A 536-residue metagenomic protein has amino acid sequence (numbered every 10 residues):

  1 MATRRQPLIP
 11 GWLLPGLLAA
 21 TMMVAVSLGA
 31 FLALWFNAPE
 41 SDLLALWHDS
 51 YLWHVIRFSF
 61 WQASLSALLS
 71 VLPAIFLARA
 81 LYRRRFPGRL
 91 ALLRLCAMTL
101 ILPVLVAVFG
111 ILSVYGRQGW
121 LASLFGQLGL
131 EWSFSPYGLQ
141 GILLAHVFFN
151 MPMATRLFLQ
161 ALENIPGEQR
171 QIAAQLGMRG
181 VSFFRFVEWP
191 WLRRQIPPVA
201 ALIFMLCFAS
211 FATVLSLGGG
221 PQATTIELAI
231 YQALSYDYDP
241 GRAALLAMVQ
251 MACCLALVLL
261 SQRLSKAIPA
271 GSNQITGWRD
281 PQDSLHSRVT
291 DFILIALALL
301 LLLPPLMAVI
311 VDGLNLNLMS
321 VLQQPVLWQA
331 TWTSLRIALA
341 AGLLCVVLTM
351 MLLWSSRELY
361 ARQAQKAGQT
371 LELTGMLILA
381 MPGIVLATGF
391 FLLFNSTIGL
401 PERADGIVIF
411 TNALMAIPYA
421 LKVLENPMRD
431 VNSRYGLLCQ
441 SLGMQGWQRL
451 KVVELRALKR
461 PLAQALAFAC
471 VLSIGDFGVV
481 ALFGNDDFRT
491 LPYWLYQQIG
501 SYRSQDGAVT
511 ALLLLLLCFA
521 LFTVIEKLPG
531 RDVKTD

Functional and structural regions predicted by a protein language model:
P7-S41, S50-E163, W191-S216, L245-Q262 (+6 more regions): Membrane-water interface segments at the C-terminal ends of transmembrane alpha-helices in multi-pass inner-membrane
A45, L90-L93, G126, G167-Q175 (+11 more regions): Short amphipathic alpha-helical coupling elements at transmembrane boundaries
L52, Q169, M178, F211 (+6 more regions): Membrane-helix interface/capping residues of multi-pass secondary transporters
S113, A212-Y238, D476-S504: Glycine-rich helix-loop "coupling/hinge" segments at transmembrane-helix boundaries in multipass transporters
A173, R242-A243, C439, G507-A508: Solenoid-repeat scaffolds in large eukaryotic assemblies
L176-M178, P190, L442-M444, R456: Glycine/proline-centered hinge or cleavage motifs at structural transition points of membrane proteins
L264-L294: Flexible interhelical linker loops that connect adjacent transmembrane helices in multi-pass membrane transporters
A270-P281, A361-R362, L528-D536: Short cytosolic juxtamembrane segments of multi-pass membrane proteins
